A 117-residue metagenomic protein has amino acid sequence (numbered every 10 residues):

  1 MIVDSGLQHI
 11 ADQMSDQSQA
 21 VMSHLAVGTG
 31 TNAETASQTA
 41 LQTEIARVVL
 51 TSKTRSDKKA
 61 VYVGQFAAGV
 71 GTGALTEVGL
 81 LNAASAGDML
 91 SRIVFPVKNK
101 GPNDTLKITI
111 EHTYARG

Functional and structural regions predicted by a protein language model:
M1-T76, A83-G117: Small cysteine-rich, disulfide-bonded extracellular modules of the LU/uPAR three-finger superfamily and closely related
